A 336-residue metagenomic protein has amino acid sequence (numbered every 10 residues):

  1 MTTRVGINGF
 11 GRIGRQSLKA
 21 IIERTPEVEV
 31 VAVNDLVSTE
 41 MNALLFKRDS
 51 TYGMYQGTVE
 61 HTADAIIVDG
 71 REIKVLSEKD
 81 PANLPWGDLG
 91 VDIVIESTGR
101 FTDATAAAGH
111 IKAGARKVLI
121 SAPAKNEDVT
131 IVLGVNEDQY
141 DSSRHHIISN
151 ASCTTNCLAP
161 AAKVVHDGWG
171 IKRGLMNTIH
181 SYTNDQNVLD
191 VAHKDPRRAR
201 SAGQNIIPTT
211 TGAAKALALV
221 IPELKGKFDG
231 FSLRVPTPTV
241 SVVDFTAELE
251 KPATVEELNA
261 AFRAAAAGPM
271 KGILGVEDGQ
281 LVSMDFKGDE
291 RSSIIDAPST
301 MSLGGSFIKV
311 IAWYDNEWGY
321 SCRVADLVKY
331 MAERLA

Functional and structural regions predicted by a protein language model:
M1-A199, S302, D326, E333-L335: N-terminal Rossmann-like NAD(P) cofactor-binding subdomain of oxidoreductases, focused on the glycine-rich
I22-P26, K163-I171, S181-N184, T211 (+5 more regions): Generic secondary-structure signature for well-ordered alpha-helical cores
I66, I131-L133, I147, L189 (+5 more regions): Short clusters of hydrophobic/aromatic residues that line enzyme substrate/ligand-binding pockets
R144-H145, S201-G203, V240-D244, F307-K309: Short, solvent-exposed beta-strand edge segments and adjacent coil->beta transition regions
A151-S152, I206-P208, E248, Y314: Hydrophobic alpha-helical scaffolding
D167, I171-P238: Acidic, glycine-rich segments within the central catalytic cores of soluble metabolic enzymes that bind/position
G230, V242, T246-A336: C-terminal active-site/capping subdomain that shapes the small-molecule cofactor and substrate pocket of enzyme
